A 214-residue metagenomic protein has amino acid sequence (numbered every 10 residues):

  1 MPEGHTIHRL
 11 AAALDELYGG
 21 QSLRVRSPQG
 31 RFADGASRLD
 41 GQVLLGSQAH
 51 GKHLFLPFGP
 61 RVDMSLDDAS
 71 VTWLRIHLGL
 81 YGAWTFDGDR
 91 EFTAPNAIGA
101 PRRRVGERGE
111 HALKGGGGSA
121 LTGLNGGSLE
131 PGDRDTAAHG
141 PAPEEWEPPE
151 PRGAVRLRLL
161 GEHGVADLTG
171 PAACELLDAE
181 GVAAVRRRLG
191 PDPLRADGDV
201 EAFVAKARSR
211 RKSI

Functional and structural regions predicted by a protein language model:
M1-I214: Structured catalytic/nucleic-acid-binding cores of DNA maintenance enzymes
